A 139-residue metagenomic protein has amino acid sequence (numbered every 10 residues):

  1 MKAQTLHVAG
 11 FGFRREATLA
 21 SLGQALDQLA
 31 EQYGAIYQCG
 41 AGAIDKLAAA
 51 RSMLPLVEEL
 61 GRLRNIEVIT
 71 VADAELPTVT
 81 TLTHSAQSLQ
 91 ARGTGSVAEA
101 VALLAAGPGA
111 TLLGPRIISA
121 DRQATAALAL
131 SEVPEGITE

Functional and structural regions predicted by a protein language model:
M1-S52, A129-S131, T138-E139: Conserved mixed alpha/beta catalytic, RNA-binding, or beta-rich assembly cores of soluble enzyme, regulatory
L6-V8, D45-K46, E67-I69, G109-L112 (+1 more regions): Structural motif
A20, Q24, G95-A98, A102: Short, contiguous clusters of charged residues that form electrostatic/catalytic patches at enzyme active sites, used
A25-I36, A50, L60-R64, V71 (+2 more regions): Change "in soluble alpha/beta enzymes" to "in soluble alpha/beta proteins
Y33-Y37, A72-A74, G93-S96, I137-E139: Glycine-rich loops and low-complexity Gly/Arg-rich segments that provide flexible linkers or classic glycine-based
G42-K46, Q87-Q90, A100-A105: Short linear motifs at secondary-structure transitions and domain/linker junctions
A48-A50, L54-V97: Long, charge-dense
E99-E139: C-terminal edge-of-domain segments
